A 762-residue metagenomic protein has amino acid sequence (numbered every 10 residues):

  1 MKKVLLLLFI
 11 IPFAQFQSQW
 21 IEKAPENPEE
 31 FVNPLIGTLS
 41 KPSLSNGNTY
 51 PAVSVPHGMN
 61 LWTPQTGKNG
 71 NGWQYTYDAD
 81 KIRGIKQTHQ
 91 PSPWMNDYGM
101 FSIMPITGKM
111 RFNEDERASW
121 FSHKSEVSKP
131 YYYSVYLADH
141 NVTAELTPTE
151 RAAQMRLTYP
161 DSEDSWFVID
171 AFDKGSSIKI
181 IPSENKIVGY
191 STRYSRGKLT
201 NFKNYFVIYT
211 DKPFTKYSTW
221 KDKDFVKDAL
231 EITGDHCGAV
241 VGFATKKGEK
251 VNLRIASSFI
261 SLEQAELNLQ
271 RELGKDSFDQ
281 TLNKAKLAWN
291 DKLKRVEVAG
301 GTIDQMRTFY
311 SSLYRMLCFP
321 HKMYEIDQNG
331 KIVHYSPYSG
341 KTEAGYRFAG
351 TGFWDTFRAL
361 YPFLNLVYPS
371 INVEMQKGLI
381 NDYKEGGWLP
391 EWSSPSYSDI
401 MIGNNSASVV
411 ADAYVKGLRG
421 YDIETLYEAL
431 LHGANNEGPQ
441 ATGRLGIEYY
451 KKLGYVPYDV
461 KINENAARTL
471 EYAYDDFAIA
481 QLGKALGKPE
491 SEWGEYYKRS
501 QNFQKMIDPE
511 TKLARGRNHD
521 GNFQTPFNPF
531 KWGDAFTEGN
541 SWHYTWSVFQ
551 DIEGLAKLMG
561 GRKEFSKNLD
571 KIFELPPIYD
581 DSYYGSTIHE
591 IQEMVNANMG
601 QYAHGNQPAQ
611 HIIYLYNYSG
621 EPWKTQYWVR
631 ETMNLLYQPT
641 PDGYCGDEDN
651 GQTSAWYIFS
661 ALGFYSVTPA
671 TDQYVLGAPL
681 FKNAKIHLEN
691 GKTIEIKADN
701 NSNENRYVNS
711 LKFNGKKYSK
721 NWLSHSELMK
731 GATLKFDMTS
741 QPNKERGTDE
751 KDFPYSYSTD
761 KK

Functional and structural regions predicted by a protein language model:
M1-E22: Bacterial Sec-dependent N-terminal signal peptides
W20-Y361, N365-S408, Y414-L470, A478-K505 (+8 more regions): Accessory carbohydrate-recognition regions in carbohydrate-active enzymes
D475: ATP-dependent phospho-/nucleotidyl transfer catalytic cores
A698: Conserved catalytic core of nucleotide polymerization and phosphodiester-bond processing enzymes
